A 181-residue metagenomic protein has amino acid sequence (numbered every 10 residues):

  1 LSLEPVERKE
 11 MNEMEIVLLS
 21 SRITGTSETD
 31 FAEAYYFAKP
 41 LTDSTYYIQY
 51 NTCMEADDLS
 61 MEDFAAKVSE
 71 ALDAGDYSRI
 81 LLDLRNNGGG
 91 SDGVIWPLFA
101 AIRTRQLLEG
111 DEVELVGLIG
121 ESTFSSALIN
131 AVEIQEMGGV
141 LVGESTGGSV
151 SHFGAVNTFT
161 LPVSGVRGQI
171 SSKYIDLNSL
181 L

Functional and structural regions predicted by a protein language model:
L1-R79, L108-D111: Flexible, low-complexity junctional segments that flank or bridge functional domains
E55, N86-N87: Glycine-rich phosphate-binding "P-loop"
R79-L81, G88-L181: Conserved acidic, small-residue-rich alpha-beta core segments centered on
